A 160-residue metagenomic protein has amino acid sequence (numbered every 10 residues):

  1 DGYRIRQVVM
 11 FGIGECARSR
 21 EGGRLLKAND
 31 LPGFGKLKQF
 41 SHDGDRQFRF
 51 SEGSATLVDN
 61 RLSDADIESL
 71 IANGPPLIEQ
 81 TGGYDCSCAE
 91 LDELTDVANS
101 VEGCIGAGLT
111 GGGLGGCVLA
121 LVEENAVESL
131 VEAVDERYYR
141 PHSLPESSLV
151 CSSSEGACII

Functional and structural regions predicted by a protein language model:
D1-G108, A120-I160: C-terminal nucleotide
G111-V118: Small/polar glycine-rich anion-binding or flexible loop at a beta-alpha turn
